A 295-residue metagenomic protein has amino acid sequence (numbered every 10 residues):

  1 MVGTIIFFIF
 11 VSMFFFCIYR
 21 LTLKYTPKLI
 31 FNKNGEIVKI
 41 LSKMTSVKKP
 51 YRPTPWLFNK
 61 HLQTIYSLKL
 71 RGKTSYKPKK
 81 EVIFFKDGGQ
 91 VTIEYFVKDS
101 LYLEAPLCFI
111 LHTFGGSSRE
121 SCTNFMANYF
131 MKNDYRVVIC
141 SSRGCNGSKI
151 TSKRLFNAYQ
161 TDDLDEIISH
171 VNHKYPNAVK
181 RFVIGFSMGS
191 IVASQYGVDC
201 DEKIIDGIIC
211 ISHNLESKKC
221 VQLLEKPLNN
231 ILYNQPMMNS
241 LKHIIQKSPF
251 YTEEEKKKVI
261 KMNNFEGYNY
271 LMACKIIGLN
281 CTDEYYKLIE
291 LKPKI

Functional and structural regions predicted by a protein language model:
M1-F8: Feature marks short, highly hydrophobic, charge-poor N-terminal signal-anchor/signal peptide-like helices that anchor
F14-K39, H173, N177-I277: Alpha/beta-hydrolase-fold enzymes
Y25-Q63, S67, R71: Extended, polar/charged low-complexity intrinsically disordered and coiled-coil segments in eukaryotic
W56-S100: N-terminal cap/lid segment of alpha/beta-hydrolase-fold proteins
F85-G89, R119, N157-D163: Phosphate/oxyanion-binding active-site loops and adjacent basic polyanion-contact surfaces
F96-T151, E166, H170: Short, surface-exposed "cap/lid" segments of acyl-processing enzymes
R154-Y175: Alpha/beta-hydrolase active-site loop
L271-K294: Active-site nucleophile elbow and catalytic-triad environment of alpha/beta-hydrolase enzymes
